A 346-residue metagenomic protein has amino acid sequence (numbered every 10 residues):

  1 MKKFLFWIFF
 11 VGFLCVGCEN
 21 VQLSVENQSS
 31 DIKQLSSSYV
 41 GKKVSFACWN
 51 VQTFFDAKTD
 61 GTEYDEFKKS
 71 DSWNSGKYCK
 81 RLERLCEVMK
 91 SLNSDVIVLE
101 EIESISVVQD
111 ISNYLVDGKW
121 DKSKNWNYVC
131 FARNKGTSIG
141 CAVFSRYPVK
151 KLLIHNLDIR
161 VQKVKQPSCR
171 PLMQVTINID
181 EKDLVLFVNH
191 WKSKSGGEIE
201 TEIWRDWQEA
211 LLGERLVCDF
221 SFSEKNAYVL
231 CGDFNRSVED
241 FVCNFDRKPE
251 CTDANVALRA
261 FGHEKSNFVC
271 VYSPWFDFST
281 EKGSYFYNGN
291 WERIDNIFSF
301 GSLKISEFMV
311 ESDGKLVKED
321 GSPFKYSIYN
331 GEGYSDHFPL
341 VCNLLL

Functional and structural regions predicted by a protein language model:
M1-F4, D233: Positively charged n-region of N-terminal signal peptides that target proteins for export
F4-F13: Sec-dependent N-terminal signal peptides
C15-G17: C-terminal motif of bacterial Sec signal peptides marking the signal peptidase cleavage site
E19-G118, Y128, R133-G136, Y326 (+2 more regions): N-terminal, active-site-proximal structural segment of metallo-dependent hydrolase catalytic domains
E19-K33, P167, E214-V229, N235-L346: Metal-dependent phosphoester-hydrolase catalytic domains
V51-F54, I102, W191, D233-F234 (+1 more regions): Active-site metal-binding loops of divalent metal-dependent hydrolases
D60, I179-A210, E214: Metal-dependent phosphoester/phosphodiester hydrolase catalytic core
I102-W191: Structured beta-strand-rich core segments of catalytic domains in phosphoester-bond hydrolases
